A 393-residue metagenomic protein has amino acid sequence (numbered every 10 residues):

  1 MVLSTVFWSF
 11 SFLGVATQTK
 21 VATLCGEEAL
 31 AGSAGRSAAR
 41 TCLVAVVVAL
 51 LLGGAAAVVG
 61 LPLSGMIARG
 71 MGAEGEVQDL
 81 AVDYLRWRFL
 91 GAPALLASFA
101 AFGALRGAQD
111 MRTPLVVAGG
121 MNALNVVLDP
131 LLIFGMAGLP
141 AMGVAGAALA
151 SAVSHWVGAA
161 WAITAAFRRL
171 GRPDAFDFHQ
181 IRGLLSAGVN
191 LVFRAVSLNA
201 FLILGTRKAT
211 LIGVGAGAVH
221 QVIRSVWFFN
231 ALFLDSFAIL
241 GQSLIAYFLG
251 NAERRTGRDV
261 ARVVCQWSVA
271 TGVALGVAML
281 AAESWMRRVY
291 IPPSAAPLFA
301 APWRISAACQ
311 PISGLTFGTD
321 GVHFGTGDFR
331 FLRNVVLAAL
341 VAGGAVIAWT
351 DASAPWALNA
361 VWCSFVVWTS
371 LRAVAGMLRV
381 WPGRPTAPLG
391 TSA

Functional and structural regions predicted by a protein language model:
M1-V58, S98-G107, T113-P114, V219-A281 (+2 more regions): Small-residue-rich hydrophobic transmembrane alpha-helices
S4, A16, V58, P62-M66 (+12 more regions): Transmembrane alpha-helix boundary/anchor motif
S11-Q18, W87-G107, P114-N125, A147-I163 (+4 more regions): Short runs within selected transmembrane alpha-helices of multi-pass transporters and secretion channels
V21-P93, A141-V192, I245-C309, V346-A393: Short alpha-helical transmembrane segments in multi-pass integral membrane proteins
T23, A68-G75, L128-M142, V196-F229 (+2 more regions): Helix-terminus/linker motif at the lipid-water interface of multi-pass membrane proteins
E74, D110-M111, G213, P292 (+2 more regions): Short loop-to-helix capping motifs
W87, G91, S98, M121 (+5 more regions): Transmembrane helical elements of multi-pass membrane transporters/channels
